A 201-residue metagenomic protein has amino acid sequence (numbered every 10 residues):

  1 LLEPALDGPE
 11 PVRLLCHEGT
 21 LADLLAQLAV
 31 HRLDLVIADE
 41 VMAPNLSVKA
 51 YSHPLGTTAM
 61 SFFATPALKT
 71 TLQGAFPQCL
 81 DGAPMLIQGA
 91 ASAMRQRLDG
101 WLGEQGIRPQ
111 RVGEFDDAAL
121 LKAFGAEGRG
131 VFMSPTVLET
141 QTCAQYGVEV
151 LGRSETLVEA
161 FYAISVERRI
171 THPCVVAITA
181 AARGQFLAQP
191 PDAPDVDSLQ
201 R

Functional and structural regions predicted by a protein language model:
L1-P44, L199: Central regulatory/effector-binding core of bacterial HTH transcription factors
A5-V12, T57-A59, D81-A83, S165: Interdomain hinge and pocket-entrance segments immediately C-terminal to HTH DNA-binding domains
P11-L15, V112, A160-Y162: Residues at or immediately flanking beta-strands
T20-L24, A29-R32, D39, A91-E149: Hydrophobic hinge/microswitch elements
L35, H53-P54, S61-F63, P84 (+3 more regions): Residues embedded in well-ordered beta-strands
K49-A90: Flexible hinge/capping segments at coil-to-helix
A50-S61, A144-V158: Short beta-strand->loop
T70-T71, E149-L199: A late-sequence structural motif
